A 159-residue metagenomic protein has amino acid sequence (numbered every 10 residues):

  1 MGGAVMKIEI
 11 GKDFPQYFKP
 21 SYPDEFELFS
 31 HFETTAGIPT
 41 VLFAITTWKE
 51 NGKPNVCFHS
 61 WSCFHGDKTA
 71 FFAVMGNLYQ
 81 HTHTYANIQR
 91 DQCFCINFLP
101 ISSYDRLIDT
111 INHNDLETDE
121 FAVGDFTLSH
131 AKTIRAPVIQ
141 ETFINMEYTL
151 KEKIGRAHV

Functional and structural regions predicted by a protein language model:
M1-V5: Short, Lys/Arg-enriched N-terminal segments with co-localized hydrophobic residues within the first ~10-30 amino acids
M6-N55, C63-H158: Active-site-proximal mixed secondary-structure blocks
H59: Core nucleotidyl-transferase/polymerase catalytic module
